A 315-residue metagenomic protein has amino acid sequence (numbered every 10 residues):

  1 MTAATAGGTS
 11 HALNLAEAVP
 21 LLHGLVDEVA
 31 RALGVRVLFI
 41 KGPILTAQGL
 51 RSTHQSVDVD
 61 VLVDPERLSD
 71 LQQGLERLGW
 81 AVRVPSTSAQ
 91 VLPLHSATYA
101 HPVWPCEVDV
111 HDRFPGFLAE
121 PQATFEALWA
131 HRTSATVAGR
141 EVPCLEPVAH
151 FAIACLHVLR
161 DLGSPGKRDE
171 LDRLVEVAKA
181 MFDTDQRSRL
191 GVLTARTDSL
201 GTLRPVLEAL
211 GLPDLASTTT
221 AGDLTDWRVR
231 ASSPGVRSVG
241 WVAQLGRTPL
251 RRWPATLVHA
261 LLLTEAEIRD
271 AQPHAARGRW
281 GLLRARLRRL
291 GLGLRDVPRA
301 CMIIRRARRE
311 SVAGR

Functional and structural regions predicted by a protein language model:
M1-V57, V63-R315: Conserved NTP-donor binding/palm subdomain of two-metal-ion nucleotidyltransferases/polymerases, i.e., the charged
